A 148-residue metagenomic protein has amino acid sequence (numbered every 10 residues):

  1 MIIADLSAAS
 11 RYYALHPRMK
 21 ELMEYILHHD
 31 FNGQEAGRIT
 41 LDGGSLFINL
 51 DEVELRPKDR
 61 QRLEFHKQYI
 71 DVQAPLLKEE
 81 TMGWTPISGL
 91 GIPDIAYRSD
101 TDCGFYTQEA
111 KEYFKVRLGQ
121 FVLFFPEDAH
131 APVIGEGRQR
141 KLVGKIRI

Functional and structural regions predicted by a protein language model:
I2-N49, P57-F65: A short, N-terminal "cap"/entry segment at the start of jelly-roll beta-barrel domains of the cupin/DSBH fold
I48-H66, L76-L90: Conserved short histidine dyad/triad with adjacent acidic residue
Q68, Y106-K111: Short alpha-helix capping/helix-loop boundary micro-motifs
Q68-E80, P86-S88, A96-D102, K145-I146: Short, conserved beta-strand element in jelly-roll/cupin
V72, F121-L123, G137-I148: A short hydrophobic beta-strand segment most commonly corresponding to one strand of the jelly-roll/cupin
F114-A129: Conserved metal-binding segment of the jelly-roll/cupin
H130-E136: Short, Lys/Arg- and Gly-enriched loop/turn segments at beta-strand edges
